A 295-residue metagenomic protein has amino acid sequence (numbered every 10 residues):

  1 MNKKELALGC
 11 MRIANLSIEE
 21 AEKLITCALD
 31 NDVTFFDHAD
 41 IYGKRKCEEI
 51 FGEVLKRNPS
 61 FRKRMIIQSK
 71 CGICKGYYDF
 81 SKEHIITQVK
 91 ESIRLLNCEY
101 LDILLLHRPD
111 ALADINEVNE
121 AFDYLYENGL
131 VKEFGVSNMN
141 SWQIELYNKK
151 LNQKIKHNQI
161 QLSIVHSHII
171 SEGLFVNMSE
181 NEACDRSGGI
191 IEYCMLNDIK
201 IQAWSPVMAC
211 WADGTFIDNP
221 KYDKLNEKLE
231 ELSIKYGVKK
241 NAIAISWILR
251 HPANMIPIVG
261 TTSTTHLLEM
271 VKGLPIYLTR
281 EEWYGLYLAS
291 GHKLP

Functional and structural regions predicted by a protein language model:
M1-M65, E127, A209: N-terminal binding-site loop/beta-alpha segment at the start of enzyme catalytic domains that lines or forms
K4-L8, F36-H38, M65-S69, L104-L106 (+4 more regions): Hydrophobic faces of well-ordered beta-strands that scaffold small-molecule active sites in alpha/beta enzyme cores
G9-E19, C71-E83, L112: Active-site mouth loops of central-metabolism enzymes
A14-N15, G43-K44, C74-K75, R108-A113 (+2 more regions): Short, small-residue-enriched loops and turns at beta-alpha junctions that line or gate enzyme active sites
L16-A28, F80-L96, W142-E145: Short, acidic/polar
V33, C98-L101, V131, I155: A structural motif
I93-D114: Active-site groove signature of glycoside hydrolases
A113-P295: Beta/alpha (TIM)-barrel catalytic core signal, keyed to glycine-rich beta->alpha loops juxtaposed to Asp/Glu that bind
